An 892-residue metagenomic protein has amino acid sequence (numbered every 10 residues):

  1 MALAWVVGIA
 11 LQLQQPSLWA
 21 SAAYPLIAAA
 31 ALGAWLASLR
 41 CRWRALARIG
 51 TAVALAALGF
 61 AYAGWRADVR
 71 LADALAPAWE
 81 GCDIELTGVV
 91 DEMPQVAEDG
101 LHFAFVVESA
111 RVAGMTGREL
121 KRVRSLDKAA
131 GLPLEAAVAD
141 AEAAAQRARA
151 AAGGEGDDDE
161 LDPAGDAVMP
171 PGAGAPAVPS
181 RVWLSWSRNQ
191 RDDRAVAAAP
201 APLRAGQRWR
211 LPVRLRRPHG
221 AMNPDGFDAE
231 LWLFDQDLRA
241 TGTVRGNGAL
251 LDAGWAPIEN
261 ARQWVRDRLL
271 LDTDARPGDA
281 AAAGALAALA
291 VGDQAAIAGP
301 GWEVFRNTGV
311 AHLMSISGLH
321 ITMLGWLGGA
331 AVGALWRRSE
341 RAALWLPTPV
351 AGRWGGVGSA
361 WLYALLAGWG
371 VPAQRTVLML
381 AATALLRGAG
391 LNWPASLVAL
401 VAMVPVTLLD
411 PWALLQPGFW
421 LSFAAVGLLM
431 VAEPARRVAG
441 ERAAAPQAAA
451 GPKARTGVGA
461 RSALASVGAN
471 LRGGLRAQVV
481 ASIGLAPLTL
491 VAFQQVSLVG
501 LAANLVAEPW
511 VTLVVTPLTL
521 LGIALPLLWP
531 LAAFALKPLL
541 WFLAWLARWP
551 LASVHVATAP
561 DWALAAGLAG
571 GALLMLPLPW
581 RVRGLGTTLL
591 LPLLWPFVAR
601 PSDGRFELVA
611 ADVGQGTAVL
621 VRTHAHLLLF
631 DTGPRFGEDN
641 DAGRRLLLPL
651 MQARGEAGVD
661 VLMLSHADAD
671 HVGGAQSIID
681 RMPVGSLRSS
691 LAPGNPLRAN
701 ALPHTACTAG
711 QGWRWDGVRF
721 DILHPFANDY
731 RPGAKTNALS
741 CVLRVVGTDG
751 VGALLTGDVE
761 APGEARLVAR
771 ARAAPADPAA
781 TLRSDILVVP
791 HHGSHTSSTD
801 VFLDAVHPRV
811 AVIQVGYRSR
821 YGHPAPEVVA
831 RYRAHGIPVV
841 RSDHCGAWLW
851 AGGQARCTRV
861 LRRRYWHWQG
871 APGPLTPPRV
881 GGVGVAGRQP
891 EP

Functional and structural regions predicted by a protein language model:
M1-I84, R122-S125, L134, D140-G153 (+6 more regions): N-terminal leader/targeting segments
G8, G242, A298-G500, V556-D603 (+5 more regions): Hydrophobic alpha-helical transmembrane segments in multi-pass membrane proteins
A56-H312, A448, R645-Q652, G658 (+7 more regions): Membrane-interface helix/helix-cap signal primarily in integral membrane proteins
S125, L250-A256, E303, N307 (+4 more regions): Membrane-interface amphipathic/re-entrant loop segments adjacent to transmembrane helices in multi-pass membrane
G278, Q294, T407-L408, W412-L414 (+3 more regions): Core dinuclear metal-dependent hydrolase active-site scaffold
V659-D670, L787-H791: Metallo-beta-lactamase
A669-T708: Active-site HxH/HxHxD metal-binding segment of metal-dependent hydrolases
S686, E764-G846: Cap/insert and terminal regions of metallo-dependent hydrolase folds
